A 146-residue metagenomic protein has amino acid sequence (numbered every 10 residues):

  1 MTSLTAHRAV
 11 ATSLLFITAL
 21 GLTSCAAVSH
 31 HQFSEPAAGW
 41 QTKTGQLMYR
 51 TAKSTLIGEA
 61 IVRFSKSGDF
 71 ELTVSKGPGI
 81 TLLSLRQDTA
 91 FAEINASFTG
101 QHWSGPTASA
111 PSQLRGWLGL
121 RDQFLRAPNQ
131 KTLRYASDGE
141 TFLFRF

Functional and structural regions predicted by a protein language model:
M1-A27: Sec-dependent bacterial lipoprotein signal peptides
H7, H30-H31, H102: Histidine (H) residue identity feature
R8, T107, S112, N129 (+1 more regions): Generic low-complexity segments that are intrinsically disordered, proline-rich and/or Lys/Arg-biased
L22-Q41: Bacterial Sec signal peptide processing site at the extreme N-terminus
A26-A27, A52-I57, E93-W103, R121-F146: Non-transmembrane domains of secretory- and envelope-associated proteins
E35-A38, I61-V62, T81-R86, L120-R126: Short linear motifs in intrinsically disordered
Q41-L82, N129, R134-F142: Post-signal-peptide N-terminal segment of Sec-exported extracytoplasmic proteins
D69-D122: An acidic-aromatic
